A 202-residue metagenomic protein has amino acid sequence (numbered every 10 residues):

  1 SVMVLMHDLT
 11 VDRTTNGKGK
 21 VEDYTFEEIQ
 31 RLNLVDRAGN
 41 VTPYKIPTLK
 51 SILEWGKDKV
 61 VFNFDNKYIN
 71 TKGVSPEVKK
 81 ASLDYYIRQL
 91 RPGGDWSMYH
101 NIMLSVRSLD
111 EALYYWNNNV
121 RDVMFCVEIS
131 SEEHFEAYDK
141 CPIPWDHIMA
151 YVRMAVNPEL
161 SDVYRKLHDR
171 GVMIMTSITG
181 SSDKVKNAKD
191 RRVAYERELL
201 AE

Functional and structural regions predicted by a protein language model:
S1-D58, N66-K67, E136-A137: An active-site metal/cofactor-coordinating segment within enzyme catalytic domains
T10-V11, I69-T71, E111, E132 (+1 more regions): Short, solvent-exposed loop/turn segments at secondary-structure junctions
A38-T42, I69-E77, N101: Second-shell loop/turn segments in exported
I46-L49, E77-P92, P158-S161, D190-E198: Well-ordered, non-membrane alpha-helical segments in soluble/globular domains
S51-V61, G93-M98, L167: A structural motif corresponding to the C-terminal end of an alpha-helix and its immediate exit/capping segment
V60-S82, G94, D183-K184: Glycine-rich phosphate-binding "P-loop"
D65-K67, S82, Y86-E159: Catalytic beta/alpha-barrel core
C126-E202: C-terminal active-site rim and adjoining tail of enzyme catalytic domains
